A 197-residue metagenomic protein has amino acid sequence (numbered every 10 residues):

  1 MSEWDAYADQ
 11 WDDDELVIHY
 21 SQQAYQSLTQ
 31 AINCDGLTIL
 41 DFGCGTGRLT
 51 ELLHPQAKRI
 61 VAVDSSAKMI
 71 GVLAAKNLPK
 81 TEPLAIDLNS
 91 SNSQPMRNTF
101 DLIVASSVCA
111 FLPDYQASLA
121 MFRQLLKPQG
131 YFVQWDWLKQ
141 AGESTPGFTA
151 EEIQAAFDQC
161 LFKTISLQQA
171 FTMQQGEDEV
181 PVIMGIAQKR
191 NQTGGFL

Functional and structural regions predicted by a protein language model:
M1-C34, V72, Q140: Conserved class I S-adenosyl-L-methionine
T46-S91: Class I SAM-dependent methyltransferase SAM/SAH-binding core
S93-I103: A short acidic, Gly/Pro-enriched loop at the edge of an enzyme's catalytic core that lines a small-molecule cofactor
L102-D114: A short SAM/SAH-binding and catalytic strip from SAM-dependent methyltransferases
A117-P128: A short glycine-rich, Lys/Arg-flanked "PGG" loop and its adjoining helix->strand segment in the class I
G130-W137: Conserved beta-strand signature within the Rossmann-like core of class I S-adenosyl-L-methionine
P146-L161: Short alpha-helix
Q174-L197: Core SAM-dependent methyltransferase catalytic element
